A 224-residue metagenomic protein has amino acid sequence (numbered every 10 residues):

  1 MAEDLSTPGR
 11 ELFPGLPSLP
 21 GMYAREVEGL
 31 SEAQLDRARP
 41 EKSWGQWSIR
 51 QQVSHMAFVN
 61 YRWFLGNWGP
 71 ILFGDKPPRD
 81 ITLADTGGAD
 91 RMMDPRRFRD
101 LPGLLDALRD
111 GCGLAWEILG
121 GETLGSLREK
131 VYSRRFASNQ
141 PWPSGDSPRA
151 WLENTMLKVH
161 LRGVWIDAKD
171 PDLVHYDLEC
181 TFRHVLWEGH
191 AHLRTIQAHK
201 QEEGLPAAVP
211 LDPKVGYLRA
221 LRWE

Functional and structural regions predicted by a protein language model:
M1-P14, R62-P143, H160-V174, E202-E224: Short, helix-capping/interhelical loops that line the mouth of catalytic, cofactor-, or ligand-binding pockets
A2-A33, S54-P70, R183, W187-H190: Alpha-helical bundle segments that constitute or directly flank the non-heme di-iron/ferroxidase center
A24, E28, D106-G120, H190 (+1 more regions): A broadly conserved amphipathic alpha-helix scaffold signal in soluble, globular proteins
R37-Q46: A glycine-rich, coil/turn loop motif that links secondary-structure elements
Q140-T155: Amphipathic alpha-helical blocks and their helix-capping loop/short-beta junctions
L173-V185: Individual transmembrane alpha-helices with interfacial aromatic-anchor signatures
F182-E203: A hydrophobic membrane-anchoring alpha-helix module
